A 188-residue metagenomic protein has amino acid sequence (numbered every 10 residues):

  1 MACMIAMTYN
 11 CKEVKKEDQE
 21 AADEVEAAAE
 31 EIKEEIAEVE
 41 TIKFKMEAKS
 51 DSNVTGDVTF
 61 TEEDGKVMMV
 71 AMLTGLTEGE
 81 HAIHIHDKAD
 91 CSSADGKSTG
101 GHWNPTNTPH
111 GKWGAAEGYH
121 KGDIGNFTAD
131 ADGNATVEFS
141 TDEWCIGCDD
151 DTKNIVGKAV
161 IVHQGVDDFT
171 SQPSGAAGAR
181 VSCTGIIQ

Functional and structural regions predicted by a protein language model:
M1-M4: Sec-dependent N-terminal signal peptides
M7-N10: C-terminal motif of bacterial Sec signal peptides marking the signal peptidase cleavage site
K12-E80, I85-Q188: N-terminal leader/targeting pre-sequences
